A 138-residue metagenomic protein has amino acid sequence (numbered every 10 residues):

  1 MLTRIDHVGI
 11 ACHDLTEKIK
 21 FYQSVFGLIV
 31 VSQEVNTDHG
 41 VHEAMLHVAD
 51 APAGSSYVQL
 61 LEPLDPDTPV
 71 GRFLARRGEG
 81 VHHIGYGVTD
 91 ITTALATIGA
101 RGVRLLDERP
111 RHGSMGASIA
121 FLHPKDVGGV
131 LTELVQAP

Functional and structural regions predicted by a protein language model:
M1-I19, E79-V88, A137-P138: N-terminal beta-strand motif that seeds the catalytic metal site of vicinal oxygen chelate
I5-C12, Y22, L46, A53-L61 (+4 more regions): Short, structured motif recognition centered on aromatic/hydrophobic residues
I5-D6, L28-V31, D38-G40, D65-R76 (+2 more regions): A cross-kingdom feature marking solvent-exposed beta-strand/loop segments within repeated, beta-rich binding/scaffold
D14-I29, I98-R101: Amphipathic alpha-helical segments
I19, E34, T92-L95: Generic structural signal for individual residues within well-ordered alpha-helical segments across diverse proteins
G27-A53, H123: N-terminal strand-loop-strand beta-hairpin
A44-L46, A53, Y86, T92-P138: Vicinal oxygen chelate
P63-P66, P138: Short, solvent-exposed aromatic-acidic interface loops
